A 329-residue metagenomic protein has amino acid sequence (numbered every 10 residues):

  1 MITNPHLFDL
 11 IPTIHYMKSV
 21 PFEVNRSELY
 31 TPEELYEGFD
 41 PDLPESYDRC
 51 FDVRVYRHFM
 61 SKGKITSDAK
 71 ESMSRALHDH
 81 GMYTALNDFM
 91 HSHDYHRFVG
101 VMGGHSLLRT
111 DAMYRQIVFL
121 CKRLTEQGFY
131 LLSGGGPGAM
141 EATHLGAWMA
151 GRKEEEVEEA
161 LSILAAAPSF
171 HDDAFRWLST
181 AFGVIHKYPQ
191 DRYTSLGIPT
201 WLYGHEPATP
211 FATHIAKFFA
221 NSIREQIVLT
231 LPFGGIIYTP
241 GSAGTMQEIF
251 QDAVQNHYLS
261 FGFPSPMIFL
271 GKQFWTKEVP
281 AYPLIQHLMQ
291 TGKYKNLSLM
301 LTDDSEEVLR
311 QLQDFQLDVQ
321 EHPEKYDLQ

Functional and structural regions predicted by a protein language model:
M1-V99, R152-Q190, F315-Q329: N-terminal low-complexity/intrinsically disordered extensions
I2-H6, G138-G235: Acidic/glycine-enriched connector segments
N4-L7, P137-G138, F269-K277: Short beta-alpha junction loops
L7-L10, R109, H205, F274-P280: Short, charged/polar "capping" segments at the starts of alpha-helices and the immediately preceding loops
H96-V101, A112-A160: N-terminal active-site beta-alpha-beta segment that forms phosphate/nucleotide-binding and substrate-recognition loops
T110, A139-T143, G244-Q251: Short glycine/serine/threonine-rich phosphate/pyrophosphate-binding segments that cradle anionic phosphate groups
V228-T230, F263-Q329: C-terminal functional extensions of proteins
F233-V254, S265-F274: Glycine-rich anion-binding loop/nest that anchors nucleotide
